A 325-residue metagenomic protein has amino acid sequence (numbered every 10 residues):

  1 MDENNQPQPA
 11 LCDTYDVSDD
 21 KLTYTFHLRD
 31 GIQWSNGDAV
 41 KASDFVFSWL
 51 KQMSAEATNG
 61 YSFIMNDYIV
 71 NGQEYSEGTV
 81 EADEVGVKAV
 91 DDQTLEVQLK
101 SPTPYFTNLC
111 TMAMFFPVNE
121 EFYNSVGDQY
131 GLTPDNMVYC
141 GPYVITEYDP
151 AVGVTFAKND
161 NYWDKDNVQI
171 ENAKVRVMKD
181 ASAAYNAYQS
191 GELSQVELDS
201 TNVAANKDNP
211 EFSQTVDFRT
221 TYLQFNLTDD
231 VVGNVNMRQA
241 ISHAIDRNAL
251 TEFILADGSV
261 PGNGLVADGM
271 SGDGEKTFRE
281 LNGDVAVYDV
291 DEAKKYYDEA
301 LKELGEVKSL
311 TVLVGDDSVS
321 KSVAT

Functional and structural regions predicted by a protein language model:
M1-D19, L50, V138: N-terminal lobe/hinge region of extracytoplasmic solute-binding protein
D13-I64, E96, V231-G233: Aromatic- and charge-enriched surface segment that lines or borders ligand/interaction sites
H27, Y61-E121: Surface-exposed binding/hinge segments that line and control ligand-binding clefts or catalytic entry sites
L99-V168, N172, S182: Gly/Pro-rich hinge or "lid" segments in bacterial periplasmic/extracellular proteins
T146-A157, K174-D229, Q239, N248 (+1 more regions): Extracellular/periplasmic solute-recognition and catalytic clefts
P150, D298-T325: Ligand/substrate-recognition segments at binding pockets and active sites
T228, V232-G272, V323: Periplasmic-binding protein-like
V260-A300, V319-S322: Structural transition elements
